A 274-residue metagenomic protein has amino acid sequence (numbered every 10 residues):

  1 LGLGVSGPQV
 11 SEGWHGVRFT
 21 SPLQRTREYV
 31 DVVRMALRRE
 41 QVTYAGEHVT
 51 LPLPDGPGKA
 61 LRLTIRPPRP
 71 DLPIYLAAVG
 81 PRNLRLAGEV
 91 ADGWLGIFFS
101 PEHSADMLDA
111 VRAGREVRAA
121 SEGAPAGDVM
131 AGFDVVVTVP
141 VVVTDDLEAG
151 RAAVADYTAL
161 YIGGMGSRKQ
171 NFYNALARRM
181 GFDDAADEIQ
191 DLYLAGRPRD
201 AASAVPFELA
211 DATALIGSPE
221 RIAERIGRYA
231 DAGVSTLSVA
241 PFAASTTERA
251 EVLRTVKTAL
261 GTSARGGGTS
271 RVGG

Functional and structural regions predicted by a protein language model:
L1-G274: Active-site-adjacent structural elements that line small-molecule/cofactor binding pockets in enzymes
